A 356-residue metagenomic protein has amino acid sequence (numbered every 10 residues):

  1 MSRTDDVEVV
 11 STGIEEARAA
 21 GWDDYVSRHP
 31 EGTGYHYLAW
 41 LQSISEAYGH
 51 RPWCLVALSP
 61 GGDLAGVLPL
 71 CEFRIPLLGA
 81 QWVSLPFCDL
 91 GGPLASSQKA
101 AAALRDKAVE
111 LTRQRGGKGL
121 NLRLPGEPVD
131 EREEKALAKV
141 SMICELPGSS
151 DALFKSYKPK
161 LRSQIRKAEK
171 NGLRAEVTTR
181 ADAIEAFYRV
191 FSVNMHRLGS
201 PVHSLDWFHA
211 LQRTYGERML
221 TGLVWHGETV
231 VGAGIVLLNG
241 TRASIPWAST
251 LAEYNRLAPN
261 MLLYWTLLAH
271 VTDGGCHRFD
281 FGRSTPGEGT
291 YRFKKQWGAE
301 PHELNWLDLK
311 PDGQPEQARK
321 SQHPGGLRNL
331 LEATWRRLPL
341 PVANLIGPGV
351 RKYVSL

Functional and structural regions predicted by a protein language model:
S2-D6, E72, G126-A152, C276-H277 (+1 more regions): Active-site/acyl-donor-binding loops of N-acyltransferases
D6-G61, L68-L78, L124-R256: A conserved beta-strand-loop-helix scaffold within acyl/acetyltransferase catalytic domains
H50-P52, Q114-G117, C276: Short, high-confidence coil segments that cap the C-terminus of an alpha-helix and link into the following beta-strand
V56-P60, L64-V67, I75, C88 (+4 more regions): Aromatic (often tryptophan-rich) hydrophobic motifs at membrane interfaces
F73-L90: Conserved acyl-donor/pantetheine-binding loop and adjacent beta-alpha core of acyl/acetyltransferases and related
L85, K155-Q164, K320-L327: Short intrinsically disordered coil segments
P93: Active-site phosphate/ATP/adenylate-binding loop shared across adenylate-forming ligases
K99-I143: Non-catalytic accessory segments adjacent to catalytic cores
